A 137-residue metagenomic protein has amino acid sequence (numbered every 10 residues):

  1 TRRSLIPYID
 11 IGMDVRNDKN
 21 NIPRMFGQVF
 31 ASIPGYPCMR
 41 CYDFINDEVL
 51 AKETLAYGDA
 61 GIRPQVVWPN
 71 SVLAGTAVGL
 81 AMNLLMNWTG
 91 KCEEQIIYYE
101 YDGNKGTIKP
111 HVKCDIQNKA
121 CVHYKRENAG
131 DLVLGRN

Functional and structural regions predicted by a protein language model:
T1-G27: ADP-ribose/adenylate-binding Rossmann-like module
R3-I6, Q28-F30, G58-A60, N118-A120: Short, low-complexity, polar/charged sequence segments that are solvent-exposed and flexible
I6, D43, H123-R126: Short Cys/His-rich local motifs and their 1-3 flanking residues in nucleic-acid-associated proteins and small
M13, D43, G103: Active-site donor-binding loop signature of nucleotide-sugar glycosyltransferases
V15, I45, N128: Residue-level detector of flexible, active-site-proximal loop/helix-junction positions within diverse enzyme catalytic
K19-Y98: Adenosine-phosphate binding glycine-rich loop
N87-N137: Phosphate-binding loop/pocket of nucleotide- and phosphate-handling active sites
